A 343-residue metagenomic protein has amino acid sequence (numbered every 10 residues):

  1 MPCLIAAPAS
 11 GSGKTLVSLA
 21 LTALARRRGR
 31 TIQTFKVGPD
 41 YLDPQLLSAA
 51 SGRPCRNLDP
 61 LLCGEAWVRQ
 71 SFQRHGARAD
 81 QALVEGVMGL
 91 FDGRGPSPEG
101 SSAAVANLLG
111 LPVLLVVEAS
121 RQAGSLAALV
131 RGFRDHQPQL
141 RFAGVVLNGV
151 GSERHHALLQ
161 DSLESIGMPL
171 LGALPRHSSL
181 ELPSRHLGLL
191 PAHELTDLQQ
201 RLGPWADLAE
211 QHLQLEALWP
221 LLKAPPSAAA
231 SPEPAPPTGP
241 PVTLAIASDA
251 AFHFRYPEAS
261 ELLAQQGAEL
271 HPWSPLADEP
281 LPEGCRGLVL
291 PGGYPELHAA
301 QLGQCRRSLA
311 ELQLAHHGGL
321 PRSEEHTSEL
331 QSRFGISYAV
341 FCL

Functional and structural regions predicted by a protein language model:
M1, P237-T243: A short, charged/proline- and glycine-enriched loop that marks the coil->beta-strand transition at the N-terminal
P2-L109, V117-L140, G144, E153-A157: ATP-dependent carboxylate-amine ligase catalytic core
L24, A104-V105, S162, L262 (+1 more regions): Hydrophobic/aromatic ligand-binding patch that stacks against planar heteroaromatic rings of cofactors or nucleotides
K36-V37, L170-S178, E269-A277: Beta-strand->loop->alpha-helix junctions that form or flank phosphate-binding loops in nucleotide-handling enzymes
A123-P236: Internal gly/pro-rich beta-alpha loop/helix module that stabilizes soluble enzyme cofactors or their anionic handles
V242-Q265: Short, charged N-terminal beta->alpha structural module
E261-R322: Flexible gly/pro-rich beta->alpha loop and the following alpha-helix that scaffold active-site loops
E325-L343: Single conserved hydrophobic/aromatic residue that forms the stacking wall/gate of nucleotide- or nucleobase-binding
